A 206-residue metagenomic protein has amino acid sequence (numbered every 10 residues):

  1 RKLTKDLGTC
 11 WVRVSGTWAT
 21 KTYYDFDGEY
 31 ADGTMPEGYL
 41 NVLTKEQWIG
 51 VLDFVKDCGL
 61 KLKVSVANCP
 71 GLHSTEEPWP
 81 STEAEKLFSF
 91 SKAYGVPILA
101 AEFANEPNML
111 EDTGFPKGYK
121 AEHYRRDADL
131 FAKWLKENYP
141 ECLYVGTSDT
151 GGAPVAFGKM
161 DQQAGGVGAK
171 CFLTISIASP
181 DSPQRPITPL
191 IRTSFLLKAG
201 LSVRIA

Functional and structural regions predicted by a protein language model:
R1-W79, E102, G114: N-terminal substrate-binding region of glycoside hydrolase catalytic domains
D6-L7, Q47-L62, A93-V96, L130-C142 (+1 more regions): A structural motif corresponding to the C-terminal end of an alpha-helix and its immediate exit/capping segment
G8, V12, L87, A101 (+2 more regions): Conserved, mostly hydrophobic/aromatic
D27-A31, K117-G118, M160-A164: Short secondary-structure boundary/capping segments
L40-L43, T75-W79, A93, Y119-H123 (+1 more regions): Extracytoplasmic/periplasmic, Sec-exported soluble proteins
C69-H73, F88-K120, Y144-G152, A178-P189: Active-site groove signature of glycoside hydrolases
P80, A84-L87, A121-A206: Noncatalytic carbohydrate-binding groove/subsite architecture in carbohydrate-active enzymes
